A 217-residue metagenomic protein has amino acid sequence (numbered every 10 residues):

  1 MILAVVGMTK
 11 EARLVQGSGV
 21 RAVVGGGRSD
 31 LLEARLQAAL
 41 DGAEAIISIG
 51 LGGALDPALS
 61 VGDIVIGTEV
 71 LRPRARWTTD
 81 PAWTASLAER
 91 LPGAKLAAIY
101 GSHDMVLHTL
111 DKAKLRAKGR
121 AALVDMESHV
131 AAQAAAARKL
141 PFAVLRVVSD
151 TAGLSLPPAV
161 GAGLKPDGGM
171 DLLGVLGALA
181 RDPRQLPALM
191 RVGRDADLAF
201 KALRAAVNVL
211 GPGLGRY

Functional and structural regions predicted by a protein language model:
I2-Y217: Glycine-rich phosphate- or other oxyanion-binding loops that anchor nucleotides, phosphorylated ligands
